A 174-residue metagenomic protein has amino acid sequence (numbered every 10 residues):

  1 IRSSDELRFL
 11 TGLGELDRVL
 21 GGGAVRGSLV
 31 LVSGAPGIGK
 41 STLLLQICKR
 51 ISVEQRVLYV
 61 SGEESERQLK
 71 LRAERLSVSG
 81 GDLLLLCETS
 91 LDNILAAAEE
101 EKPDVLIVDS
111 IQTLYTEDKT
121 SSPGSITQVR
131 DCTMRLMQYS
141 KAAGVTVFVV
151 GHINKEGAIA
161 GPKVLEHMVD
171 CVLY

Functional and structural regions predicted by a protein language model:
I1-S79, L95, E99: The Walker A/P-loop phosphate-binding site
D5-L7, S33, L58, G80-E88 (+1 more regions): Flexible beta-alpha connector loops of hexameric P-loop NTPases
F9-L13, R26, S41, E66 (+4 more regions): Amphipathic alpha-helical transducer elements in NTP-driven molecular machines
V19, L69, D109, G151 (+1 more regions): Residue-level signature of catalytic and energy-coupling elements of molecular machines, predominantly ATP/GTP-dependent
P36-I38, E63-R67, R75-V78, T89-N93 (+4 more regions): Conserved nucleotide-binding/hydrolysis micro-motifs of P-loop NTPases
Y59-S61, L84, I107-V108, V145-H152: Structural recognition of the conserved hydrophobic beta-strand(s) that form the central parallel beta-sheet of P-loop
A98-V108: Proline-aspartate-enriched helix->loop->beta-strand connector
R130, M134-Y174: Phosphate-binding/switch region of NTP-binding enzymes
